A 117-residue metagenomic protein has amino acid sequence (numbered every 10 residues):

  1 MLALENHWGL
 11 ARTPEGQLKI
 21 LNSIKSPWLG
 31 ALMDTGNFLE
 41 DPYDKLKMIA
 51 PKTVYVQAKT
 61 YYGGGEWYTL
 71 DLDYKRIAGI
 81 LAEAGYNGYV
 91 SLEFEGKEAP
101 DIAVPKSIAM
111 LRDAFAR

Functional and structural regions predicted by a protein language model:
E5-H7: Structural motif
A11-R117: Histidine-acidic metal/acid-base catalytic patches
